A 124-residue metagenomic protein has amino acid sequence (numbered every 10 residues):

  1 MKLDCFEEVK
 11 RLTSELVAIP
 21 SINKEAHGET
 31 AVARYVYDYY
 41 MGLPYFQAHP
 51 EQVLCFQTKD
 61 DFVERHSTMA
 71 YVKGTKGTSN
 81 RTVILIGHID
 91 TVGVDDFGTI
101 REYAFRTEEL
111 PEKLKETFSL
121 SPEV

Functional and structural regions predicted by a protein language model:
K2-V124: Acidic/His- and Gly-rich active-site-bordering loop/insert found across diverse amide/peptide-bond hydrolases
